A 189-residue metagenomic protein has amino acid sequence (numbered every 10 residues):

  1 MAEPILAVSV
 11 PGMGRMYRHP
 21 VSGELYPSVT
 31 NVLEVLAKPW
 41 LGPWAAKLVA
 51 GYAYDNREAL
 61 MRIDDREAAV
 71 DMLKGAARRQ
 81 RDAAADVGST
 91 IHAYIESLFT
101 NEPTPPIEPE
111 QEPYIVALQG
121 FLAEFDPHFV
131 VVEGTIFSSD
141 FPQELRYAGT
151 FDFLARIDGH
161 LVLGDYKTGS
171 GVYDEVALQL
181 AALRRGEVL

Functional and structural regions predicted by a protein language model:
M1-T90: Charged, glycine-rich intrinsically disordered N-terminal tails and low-complexity linkers that flank
A2-R15, L73-L163, G171-L178: Catalytic cores of nuclease domains that cleave nucleic-acid phosphodiester backbones
G23-L25, L33, K47, G51 (+8 more regions): Residue-level detector of solvent-exposed, low-hydrophobicity positions
D174-L189: Metal-dependent nuclease catalytic cores in nucleic-acid-processing enzymes, especially RNase H-like/related
